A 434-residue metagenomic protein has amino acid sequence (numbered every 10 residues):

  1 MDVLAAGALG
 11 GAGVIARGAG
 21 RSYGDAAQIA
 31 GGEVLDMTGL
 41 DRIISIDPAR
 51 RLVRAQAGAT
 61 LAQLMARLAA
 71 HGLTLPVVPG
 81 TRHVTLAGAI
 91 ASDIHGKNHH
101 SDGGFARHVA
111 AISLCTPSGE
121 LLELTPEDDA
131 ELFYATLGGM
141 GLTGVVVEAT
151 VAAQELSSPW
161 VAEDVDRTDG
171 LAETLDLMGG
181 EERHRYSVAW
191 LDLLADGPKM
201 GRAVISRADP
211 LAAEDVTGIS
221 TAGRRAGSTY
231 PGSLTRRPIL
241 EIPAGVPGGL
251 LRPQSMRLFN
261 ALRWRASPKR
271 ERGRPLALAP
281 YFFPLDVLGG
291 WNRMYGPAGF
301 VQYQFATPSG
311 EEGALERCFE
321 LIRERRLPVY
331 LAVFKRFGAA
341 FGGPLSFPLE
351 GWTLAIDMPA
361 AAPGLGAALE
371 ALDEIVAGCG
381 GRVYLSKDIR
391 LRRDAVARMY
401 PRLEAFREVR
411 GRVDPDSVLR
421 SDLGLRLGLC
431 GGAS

Functional and structural regions predicted by a protein language model:
M1-S434: Noncatalytic alpha-helical scaffold of FAD-dependent oxidoreductases
